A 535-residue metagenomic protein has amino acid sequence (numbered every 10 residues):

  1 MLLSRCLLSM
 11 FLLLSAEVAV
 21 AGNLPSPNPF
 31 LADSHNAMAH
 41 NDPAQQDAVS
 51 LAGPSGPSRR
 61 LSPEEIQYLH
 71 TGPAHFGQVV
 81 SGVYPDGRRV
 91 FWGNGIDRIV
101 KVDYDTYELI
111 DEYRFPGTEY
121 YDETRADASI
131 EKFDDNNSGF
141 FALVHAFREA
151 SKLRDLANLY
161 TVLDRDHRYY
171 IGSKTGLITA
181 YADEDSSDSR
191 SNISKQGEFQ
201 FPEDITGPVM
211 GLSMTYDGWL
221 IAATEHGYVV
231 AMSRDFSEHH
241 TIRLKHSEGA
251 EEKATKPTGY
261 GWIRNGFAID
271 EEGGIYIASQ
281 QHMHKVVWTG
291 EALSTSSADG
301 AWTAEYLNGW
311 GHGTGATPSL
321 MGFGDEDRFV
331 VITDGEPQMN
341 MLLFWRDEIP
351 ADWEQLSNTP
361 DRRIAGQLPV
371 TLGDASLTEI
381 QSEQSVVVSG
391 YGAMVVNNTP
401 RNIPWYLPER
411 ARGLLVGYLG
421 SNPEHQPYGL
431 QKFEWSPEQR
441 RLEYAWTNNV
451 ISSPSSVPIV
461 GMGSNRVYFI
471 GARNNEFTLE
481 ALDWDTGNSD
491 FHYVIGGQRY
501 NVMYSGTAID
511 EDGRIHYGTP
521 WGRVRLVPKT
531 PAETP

Functional and structural regions predicted by a protein language model:
V20-F140, D166, K529-P535: Sequence/structural signature of beta-propeller modules and their immediately flanking N-terminal secretory/stalk
Y84-G87, L163-D166, M214-D217, I269-E272 (+4 more regions): Residue-level detector of Asp-centered blade-edge/turn motifs that repeat once per structural unit in beta-propeller
I96-D105, T175-E184, H226-S233, Q281-W288 (+4 more regions): Structural motif
K132-N158, K174-Y216, D235-R264, E305: Asp-box/WD-like beta-propeller blade repeats and closely related beta-sheet repeat scaffolds
A268-E379: Long, internal scaffold/assembly segments composed of regular secondary structure
T314, G366-E383, W446-P458, T486-E511: Conserved blade-ending motifs and adjacent loop-strand segments that build the rim/top face of beta-propeller domains
R328-V331, Q381-S489, Y493: Loop/turn-rich, solvent-exposed surfaces of beta-rich toroidal or solenoidal domains
N501-P535: Blade-level signature of beta-propeller repeat domains, shared across WD40, Kelch, NHL, RCC1 and BNR/Asp-box propellers
